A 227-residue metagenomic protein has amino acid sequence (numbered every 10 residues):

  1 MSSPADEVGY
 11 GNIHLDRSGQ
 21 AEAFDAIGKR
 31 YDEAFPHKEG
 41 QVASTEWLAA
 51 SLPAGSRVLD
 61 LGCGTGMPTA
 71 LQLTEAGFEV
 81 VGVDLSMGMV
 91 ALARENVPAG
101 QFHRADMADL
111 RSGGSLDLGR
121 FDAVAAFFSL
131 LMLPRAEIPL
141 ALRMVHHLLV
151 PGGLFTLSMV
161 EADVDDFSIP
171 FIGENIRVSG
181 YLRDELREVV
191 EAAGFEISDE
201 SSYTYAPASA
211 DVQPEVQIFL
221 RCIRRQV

Functional and structural regions predicted by a protein language model:
S2-A54, D163: Conserved class I S-adenosyl-L-methionine
L59, T65-R111: Class I SAM-dependent methyltransferase SAM/SAH-binding core
A125-A126: A conserved beta-strand element that flanks and buttresses the S-adenosyl-L-methionine
P139-P151: A short glycine-rich, Lys/Arg-flanked "PGG" loop and its adjoining helix->strand segment in the class I
G152-M159: Conserved beta-strand signature within the Rossmann-like core of class I S-adenosyl-L-methionine
V160-R177: Short, glycine-/aromatic-enriched active-site segment of Class I SAM-dependent methyltransferases
V178-G194: Short alpha-helix
A206-V227: Core SAM-dependent methyltransferase catalytic element
